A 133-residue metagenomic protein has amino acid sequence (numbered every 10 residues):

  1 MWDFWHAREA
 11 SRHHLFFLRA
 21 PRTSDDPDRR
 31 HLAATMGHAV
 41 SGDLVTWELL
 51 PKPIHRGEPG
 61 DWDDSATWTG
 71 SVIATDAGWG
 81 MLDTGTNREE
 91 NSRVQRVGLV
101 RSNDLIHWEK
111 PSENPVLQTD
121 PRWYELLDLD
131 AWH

Functional and structural regions predicted by a protein language model:
M1-H133: Beta-rich carbohydrate-recognition and catalytic domains
